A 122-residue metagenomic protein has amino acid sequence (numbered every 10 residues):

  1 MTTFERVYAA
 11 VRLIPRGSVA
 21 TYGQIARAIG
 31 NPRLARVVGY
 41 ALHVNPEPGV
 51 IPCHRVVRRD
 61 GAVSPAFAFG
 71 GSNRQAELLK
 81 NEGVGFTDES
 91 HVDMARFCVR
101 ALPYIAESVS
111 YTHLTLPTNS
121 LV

Functional and structural regions predicted by a protein language model:
F4-Y8, A35: Short, leucine-enriched amphipathic alpha-helices that occur as contiguous helical runs
R12-E47: Charged, well-structured alpha/beta interaction segments
G49-V57: Short Lys/Arg-enriched helix C-cap and helix-to-coil transition segments that create basic nucleic-acid-contact patches
G70-Y111: Non-DNA-binding regulatory cores of transcription-related proteins, predominantly C-terminal effector-binding
T112-T118: Conserved small/polar residues in nucleotide/adenosyl-binding loops
